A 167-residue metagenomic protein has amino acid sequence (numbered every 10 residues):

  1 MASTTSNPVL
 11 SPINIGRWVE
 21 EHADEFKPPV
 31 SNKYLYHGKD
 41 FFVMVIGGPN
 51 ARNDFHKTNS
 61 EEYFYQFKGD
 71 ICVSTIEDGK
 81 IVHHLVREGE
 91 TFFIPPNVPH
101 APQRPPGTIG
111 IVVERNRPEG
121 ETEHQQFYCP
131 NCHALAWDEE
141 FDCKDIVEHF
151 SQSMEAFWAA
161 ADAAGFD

Functional and structural regions predicted by a protein language model:
M1-Y65, D70-T91, P99-D167: Jelly-roll (double-stranded beta-helix
